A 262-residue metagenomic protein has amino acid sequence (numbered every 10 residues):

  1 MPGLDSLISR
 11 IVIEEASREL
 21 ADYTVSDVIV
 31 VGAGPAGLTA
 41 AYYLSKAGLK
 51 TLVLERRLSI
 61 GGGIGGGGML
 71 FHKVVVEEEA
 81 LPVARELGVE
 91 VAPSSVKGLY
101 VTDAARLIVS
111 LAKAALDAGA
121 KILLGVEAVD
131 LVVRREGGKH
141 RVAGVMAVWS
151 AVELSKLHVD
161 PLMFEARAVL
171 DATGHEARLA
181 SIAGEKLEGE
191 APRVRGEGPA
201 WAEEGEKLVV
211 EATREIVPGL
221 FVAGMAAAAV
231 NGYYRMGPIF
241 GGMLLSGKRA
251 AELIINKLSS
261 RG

Functional and structural regions predicted by a protein language model:
M1-G262: Residues forming the flavin
